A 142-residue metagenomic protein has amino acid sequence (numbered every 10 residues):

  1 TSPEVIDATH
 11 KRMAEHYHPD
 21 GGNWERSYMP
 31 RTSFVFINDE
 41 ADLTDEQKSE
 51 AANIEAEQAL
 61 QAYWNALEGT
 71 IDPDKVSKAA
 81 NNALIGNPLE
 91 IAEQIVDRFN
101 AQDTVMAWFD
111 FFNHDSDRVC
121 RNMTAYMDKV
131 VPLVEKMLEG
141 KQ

Functional and structural regions predicted by a protein language model:
T1, W108-V119: Glycine-rich, proline-tolerant flexible connector loops at the mouths of alpha/beta enzymes
E4-D103, E135-K141: An alpha-helical appendage that flanks or caps ligand/catalytic pockets
D39-L43, S116-Y126: Short glycine/threonine-rich loop-to-helix capping motif typified by GTGT followed within a few residues by an Asp-Pro
T124-L138: Alpha-helix-loop-beta-strand connector modules within alpha/beta enzyme cores
